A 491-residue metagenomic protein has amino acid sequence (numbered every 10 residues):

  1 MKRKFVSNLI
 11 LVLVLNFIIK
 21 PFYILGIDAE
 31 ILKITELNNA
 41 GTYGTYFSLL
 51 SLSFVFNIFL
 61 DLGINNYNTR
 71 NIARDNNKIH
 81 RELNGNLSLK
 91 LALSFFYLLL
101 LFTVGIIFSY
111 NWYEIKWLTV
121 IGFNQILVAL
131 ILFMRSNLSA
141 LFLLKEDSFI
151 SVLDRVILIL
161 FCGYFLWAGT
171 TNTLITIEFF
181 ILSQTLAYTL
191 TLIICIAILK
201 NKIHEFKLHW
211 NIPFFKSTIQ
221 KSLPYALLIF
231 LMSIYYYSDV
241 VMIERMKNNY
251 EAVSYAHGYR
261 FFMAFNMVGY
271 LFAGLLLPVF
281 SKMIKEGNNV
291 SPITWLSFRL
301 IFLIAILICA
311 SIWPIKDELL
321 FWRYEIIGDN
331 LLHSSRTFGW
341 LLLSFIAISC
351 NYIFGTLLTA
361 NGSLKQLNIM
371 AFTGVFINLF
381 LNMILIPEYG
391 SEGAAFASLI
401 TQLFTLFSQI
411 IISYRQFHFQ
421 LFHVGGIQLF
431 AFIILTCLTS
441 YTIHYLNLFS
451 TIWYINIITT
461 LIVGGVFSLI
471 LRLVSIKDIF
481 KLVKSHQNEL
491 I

Functional and structural regions predicted by a protein language model:
M1-L25, H80, N84, I212-L228 (+2 more regions): N-terminal membrane topogenesis motif
M1-V6, T173-I181, I193-Y236, L275 (+3 more regions): Interhelical loop/hinge segments that connect adjacent transmembrane helices in multipass membrane
R3-N65, L98, F102, N124-Q125 (+3 more regions): Signature of the first transmembrane helix
T35-A40, I106-I121, I312-F345: Interfacial segments at transmembrane-helix termini and the short loops linking adjacent helices
L60-N76, G258, F262-F298, G355-A360: Helix-loop junctions and terminal segments of transmembrane helices in multi-pass membrane transport/translocation
N71, L127-L153, L342-T373, I384 (+1 more regions): Membrane-interface junctions at transmembrane-helix termini in multi-pass inner-membrane proteins
I115, T119-G122, F149-N201, F372-N378 (+3 more regions): Hydrophobic alpha-helical transmembrane segments
Y441-I491: Membrane-proximal transmembrane or re-entrant/amphipathic helices at the cytosolic face
